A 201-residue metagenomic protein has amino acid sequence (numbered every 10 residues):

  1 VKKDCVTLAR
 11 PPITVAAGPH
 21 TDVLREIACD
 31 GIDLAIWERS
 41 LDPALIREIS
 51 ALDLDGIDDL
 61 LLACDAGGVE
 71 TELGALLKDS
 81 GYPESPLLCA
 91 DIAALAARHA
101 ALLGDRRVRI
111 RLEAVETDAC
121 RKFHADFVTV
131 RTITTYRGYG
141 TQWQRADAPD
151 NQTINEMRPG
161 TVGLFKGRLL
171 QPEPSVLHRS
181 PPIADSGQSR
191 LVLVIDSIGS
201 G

Functional and structural regions predicted by a protein language model:
V1-D79, P83-L95, L102: N-terminal auxiliary "cap/dimerization" subdomain that precedes the catalytic jelly-roll/cupin core of mononuclear
T21-D22, D118-R121, L177-S180: Glycine-rich, charged/polar anion/phosphate-binding loops that engage phosphate groups from diverse ligands
A35-E38, R109-E113, T134, L164-F165 (+1 more regions): A structural signal for short, well-ordered beta-strand segments and their strand-loop junctions that often border
D42-P43, T117, G140, L169-L170 (+1 more regions): Short, solvent-exposed loop/turn segments at secondary-structure junctions
L45-R47, W143-R145, E173-P174: Short helix/loop capping segments that flank catalytic or ligand/cofactor-binding pockets
L76, S85-T129: Long amphipathic N-terminal alpha/beta scaffold segment
T117-K166: Catalytic core of non-heme Fe(II) oxygenases with the double-stranded beta-helix
N151-G201: Catalytic core of Fe(II)/2-oxoglutarate
